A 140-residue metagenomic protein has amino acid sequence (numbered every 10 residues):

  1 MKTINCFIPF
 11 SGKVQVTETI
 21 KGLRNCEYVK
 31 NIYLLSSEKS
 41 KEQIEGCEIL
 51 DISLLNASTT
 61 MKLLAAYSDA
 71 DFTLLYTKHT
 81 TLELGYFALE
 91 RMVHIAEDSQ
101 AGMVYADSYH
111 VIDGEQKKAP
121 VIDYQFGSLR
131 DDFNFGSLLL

Functional and structural regions predicted by a protein language model:
I4-Q15, C26: A conserved hydrophobic helix/loop-capping motif in glycosyltransferases and polysaccharide synthases
K21-K30: Short, acidic, metal-binding catalytic loop of nucleotide-sugar glycosyltransferases
V29-K39, D51: Short beta-strand/loop segment that forms part of the nucleotide-sugar
I44-L54: Active-site regions of enzymes building and remodeling cell-envelope glycoconjugates
I52-S68: Glycine-rich, basic loop-to-helix element that forms the pyrophosphate-binding segment of sugar-nucleotide handling
A70-E83: Short beta-strand-to-loop acidic/aromatic patch adjacent to the donor-nucleotide binding site
Y86-K118: Conserved donor NDP-sugar-binding/catalytic core segment of glycosyltransferases
Q116-L140: A recurrent flexible, glycine/aromatic-enriched loop bordering the glycosyltransferase active site that acts as
